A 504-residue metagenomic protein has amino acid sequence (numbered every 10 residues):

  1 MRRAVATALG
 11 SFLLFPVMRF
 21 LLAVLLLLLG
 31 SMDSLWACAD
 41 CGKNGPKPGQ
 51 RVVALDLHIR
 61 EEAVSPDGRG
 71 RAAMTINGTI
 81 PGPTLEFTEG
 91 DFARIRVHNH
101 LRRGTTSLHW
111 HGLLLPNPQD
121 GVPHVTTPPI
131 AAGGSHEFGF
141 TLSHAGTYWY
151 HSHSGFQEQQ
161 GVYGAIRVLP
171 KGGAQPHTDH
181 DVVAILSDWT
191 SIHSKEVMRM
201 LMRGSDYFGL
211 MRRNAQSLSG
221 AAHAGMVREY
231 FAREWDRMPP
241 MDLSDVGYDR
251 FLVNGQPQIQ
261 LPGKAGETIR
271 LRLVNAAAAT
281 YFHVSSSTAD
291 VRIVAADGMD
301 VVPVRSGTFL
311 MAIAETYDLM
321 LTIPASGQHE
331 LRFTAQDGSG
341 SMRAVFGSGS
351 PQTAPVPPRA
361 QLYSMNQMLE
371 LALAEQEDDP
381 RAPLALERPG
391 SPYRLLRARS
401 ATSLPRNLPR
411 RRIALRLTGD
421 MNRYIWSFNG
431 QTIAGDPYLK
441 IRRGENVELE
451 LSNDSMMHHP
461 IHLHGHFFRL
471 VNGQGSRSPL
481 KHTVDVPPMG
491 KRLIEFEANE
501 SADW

Functional and structural regions predicted by a protein language model:
R2-L9: Intrinsically disordered, low-complexity segments enriched in serine/proline and basic residues
F12-F15, F20: Aromatic (phenylalanine/tyrosine) cluster motif
R19-D33: Bacterial N-terminal signal peptides
W36-I313, L319-M320, A325, S350-E387 (+1 more regions): Histidine-centered copper-binding motifs that mark active-site loops of extracellular/periplasmic copper enzymes
C38, D67-G68, W110-G112, N117-V125 (+4 more regions): Active-site pocket scaffolds in enzymes
T141, T316, M320-Q328, G490 (+1 more regions): Eukaryote-biased detector of low-complexity, proline/serine/threonine-rich segments and adjacent exposed loops
Y148-S154, Q328-Q336, W504: Short, aromatic- and glycine-rich surface loops/edge beta-strands on solvent-exposed regions
F156-V162, Q336-R343: Short acidic/polar inter-strand loop motif in beta-rich domains
